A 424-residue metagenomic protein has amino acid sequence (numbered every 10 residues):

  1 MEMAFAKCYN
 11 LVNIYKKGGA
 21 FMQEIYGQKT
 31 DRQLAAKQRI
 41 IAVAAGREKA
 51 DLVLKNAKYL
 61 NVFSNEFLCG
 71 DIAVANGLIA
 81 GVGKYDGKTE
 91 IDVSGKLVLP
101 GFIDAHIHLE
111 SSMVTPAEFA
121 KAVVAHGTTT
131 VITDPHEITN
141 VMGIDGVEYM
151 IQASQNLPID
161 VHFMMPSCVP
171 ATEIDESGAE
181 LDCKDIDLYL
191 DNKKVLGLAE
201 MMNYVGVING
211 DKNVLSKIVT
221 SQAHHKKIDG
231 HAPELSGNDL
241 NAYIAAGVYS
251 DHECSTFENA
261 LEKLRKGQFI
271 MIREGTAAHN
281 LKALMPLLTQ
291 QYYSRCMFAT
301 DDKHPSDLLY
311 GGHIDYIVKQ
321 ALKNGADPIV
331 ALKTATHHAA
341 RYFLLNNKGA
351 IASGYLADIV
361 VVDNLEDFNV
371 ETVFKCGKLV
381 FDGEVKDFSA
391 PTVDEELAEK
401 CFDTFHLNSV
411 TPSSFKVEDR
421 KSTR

Functional and structural regions predicted by a protein language model:
Y9-A75, G83, V124-H126, L309-G325 (+1 more regions): Active-site microenvironment of metallo-dependent hydrolases
Q23-A44, A120-K227, Q291: Divalent-metal coordination cores built from histidine and acidic residues
E48-K55, Y85-T133: Replace "His-x-His-based motif
A57, G77, G95, H106 (+7 more regions): Divalent metal-coordination and catalytic microenvironments
K96, I103-E110, L198, H231 (+2 more regions): Histidine-centered divalent metal-coordination motifs
D104-T115, P170-D182, Y249: Active-site mouth loops of central-metabolism enzymes
H108-E110, H136-I138, P166-A171, M201-Y204 (+4 more regions): Active-site beta-loop-alpha junctions enriched in small/polar residues
E180-E200, G206-M271, A278-F298, L309-K323 (+1 more regions): Histidine/acidic residue-rich metal-binding segments in metalloenzymes
